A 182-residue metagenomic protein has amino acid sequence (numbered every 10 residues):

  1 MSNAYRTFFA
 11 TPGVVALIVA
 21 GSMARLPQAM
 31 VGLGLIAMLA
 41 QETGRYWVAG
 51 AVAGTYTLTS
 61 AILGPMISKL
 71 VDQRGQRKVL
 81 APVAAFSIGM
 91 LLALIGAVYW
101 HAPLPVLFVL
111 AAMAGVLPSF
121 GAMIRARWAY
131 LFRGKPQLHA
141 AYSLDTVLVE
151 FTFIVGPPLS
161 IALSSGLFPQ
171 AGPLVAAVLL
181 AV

Functional and structural regions predicted by a protein language model:
S2-A61: Helix-loop boundary and gating motifs at the non-cytosolic
M23, T55, T59, F86 (+3 more regions): Small/hydrophobic positions within alpha-helical transmembrane segments of multi-pass membrane transporters
A37, I95, V155-A176: Transmembrane alpha-helix termini and helix-breaking/packing motifs in multi-pass membrane transporters
T57-P65, F153-I154, P158: Residue-level signature of mid-helix packing/kink "hotspots" within the transmembrane helices of 12-pass Major
I62-Q76, S164: Helix-to-loop junctions at the C-terminal end of transmembrane segments in multipass secondary transporters
Q73-A85: Cytoplasmic membrane-interface "Motif A"-like loop-to-helix N-cap segments of 12-TM Major Facilitator Superfamily
A85-H101: C-terminal ends and interior cores of transmembrane alpha-helices in multi-pass membrane transporters/permeases
L110-F151: Cytoplasmic helix-loop-helix junction between adjacent transmembrane helices in 12-TM secondary transporters
